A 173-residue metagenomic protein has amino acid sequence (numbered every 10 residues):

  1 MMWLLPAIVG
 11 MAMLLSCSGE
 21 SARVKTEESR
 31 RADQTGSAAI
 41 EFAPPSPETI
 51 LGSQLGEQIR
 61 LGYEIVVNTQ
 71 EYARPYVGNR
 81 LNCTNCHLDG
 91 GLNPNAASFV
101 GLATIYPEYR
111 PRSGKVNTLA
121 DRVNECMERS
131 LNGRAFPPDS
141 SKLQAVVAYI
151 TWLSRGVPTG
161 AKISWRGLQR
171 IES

Functional and structural regions predicted by a protein language model:
W3-Y63, T69, E108-S173: Post-cleavage N-terminal segment of exported redox proteins
M11, V77-R80: Processing junctions and N-termini across compartments
G62, R80-G90, V146: The canonical Cys-X-X-Cys-His
E71-V77: Short, flexible, mixed-charge glycine/proline-rich loop motifs that serve as phosphate/nucleic-acid-contacting
H87-P94, L131, S154: Short alpha-helix boundary/capping elements
P94-F99, P158-K162: Short, solvent-exposed loop/turn and secondary-structure capping segments
F99-E108: Short cysteine/histidine-rich metal-coordination sites, predominantly Zn2+-binding motifs
